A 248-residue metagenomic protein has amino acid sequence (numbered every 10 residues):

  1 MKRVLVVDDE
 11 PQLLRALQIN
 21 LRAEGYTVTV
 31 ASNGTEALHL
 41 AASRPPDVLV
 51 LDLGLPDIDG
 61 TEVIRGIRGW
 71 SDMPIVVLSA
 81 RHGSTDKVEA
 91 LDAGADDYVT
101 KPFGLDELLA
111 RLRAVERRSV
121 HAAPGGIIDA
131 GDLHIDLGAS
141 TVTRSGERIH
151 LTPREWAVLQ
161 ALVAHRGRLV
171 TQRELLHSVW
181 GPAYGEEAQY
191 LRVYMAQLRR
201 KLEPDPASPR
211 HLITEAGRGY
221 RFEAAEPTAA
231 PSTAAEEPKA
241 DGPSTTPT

Functional and structural regions predicted by a protein language model:
R3, A114-L169, R173, P238: Short, Lys/Arg-enriched segments at the junction into DNA-binding effector domains of transcriptional regulators
D8, D52, S79: Active-site residues of response regulator receiver
R15-A23: Charged docking surfaces used in two-component/phosphorelay signaling
G25-S32, L40: Short hydrophobic/Thr-rich beta-strand motif most characteristic of the beta2 strand and flanking loop of CheY-like
R44-V50, L55: Active-site beta3 strand of CheY-like receiver
D59, R65, G69, P74-D129: Basic, amphipathic DNA-recognition helix from helix-turn-helix-like DNA-binding domains
G104-R117, H150-Q160, Q172, G185-P204 (+1 more regions): DNA-recognition element of transcription regulators
A122-G125, H150, V193-T248: DNA-binding patch around the recognition helix
